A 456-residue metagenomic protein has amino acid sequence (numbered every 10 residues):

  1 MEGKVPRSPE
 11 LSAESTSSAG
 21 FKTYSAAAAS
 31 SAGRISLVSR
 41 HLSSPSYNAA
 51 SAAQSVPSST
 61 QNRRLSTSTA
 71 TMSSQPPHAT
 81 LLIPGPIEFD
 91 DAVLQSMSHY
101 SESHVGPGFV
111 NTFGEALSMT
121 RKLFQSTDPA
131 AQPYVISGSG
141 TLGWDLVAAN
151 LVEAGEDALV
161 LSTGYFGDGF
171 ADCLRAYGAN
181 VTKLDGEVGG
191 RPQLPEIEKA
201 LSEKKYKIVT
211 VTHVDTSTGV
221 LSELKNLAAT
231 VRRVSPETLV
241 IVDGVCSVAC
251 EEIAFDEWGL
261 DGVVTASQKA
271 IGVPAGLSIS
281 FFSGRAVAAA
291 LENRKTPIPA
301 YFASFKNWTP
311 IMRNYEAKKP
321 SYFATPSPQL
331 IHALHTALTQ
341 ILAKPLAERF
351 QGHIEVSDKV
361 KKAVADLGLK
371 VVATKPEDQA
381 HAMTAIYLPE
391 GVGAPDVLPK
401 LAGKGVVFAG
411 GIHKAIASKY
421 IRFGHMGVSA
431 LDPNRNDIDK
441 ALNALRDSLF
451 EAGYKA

Functional and structural regions predicted by a protein language model:
L65-P107: N-terminal "arm"/small-domain region of PLP-dependent enzymes with the aminotransferase-like
F89, Q268-K362: Active-site C-terminal subdomain of aminotransferase-like
S96-L146, N150, Y165, G169-R175: Conserved N-terminal alpha-helix of the aminotransferase class I/II PLP-enzyme fold
L142, V152-K207: PLP-dependent aminotransferase-like
P192-V248, G262, A270: Active-site phosphate-binding strand-loop segment of PLP-dependent enzymes
D256-Q268: Conserved active-site segment immediately N-terminal to the catalytic lysine that forms the internal aldimine
K370-G403: Conserved PLP-binding catalytic core of the aspartate aminotransferase-like
K419-A456: PLP-dependent enzyme catalytic core of the Aspartate aminotransferase-like
